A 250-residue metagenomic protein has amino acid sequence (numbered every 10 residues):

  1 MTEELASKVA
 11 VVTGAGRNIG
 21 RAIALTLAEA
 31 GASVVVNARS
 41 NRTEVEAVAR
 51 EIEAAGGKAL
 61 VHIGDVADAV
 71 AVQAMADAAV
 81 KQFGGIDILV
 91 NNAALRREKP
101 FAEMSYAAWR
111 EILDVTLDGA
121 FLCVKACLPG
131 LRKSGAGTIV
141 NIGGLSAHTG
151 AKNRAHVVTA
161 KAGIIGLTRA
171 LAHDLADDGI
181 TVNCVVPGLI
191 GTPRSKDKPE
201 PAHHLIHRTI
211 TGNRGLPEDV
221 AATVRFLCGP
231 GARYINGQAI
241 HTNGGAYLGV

Functional and structural regions predicted by a protein language model:
E4, T149, H203, R225 (+1 more regions): Short C-terminal tail/terminal secondary-structure segment of NAD(P)H-dependent dehydrogenase/reductase domains
V9, G16-N18: Conserved glycine-rich cofactor-binding loop
P100-F101, A108-L113, S195, L205: Substrate-binding pocket helix/loop in short-chain dehydrogenase/reductase
V124, A160, T168: Active-site helix of classical SDR
P129, H173-D174, R233: Alpha-helical segment proximal to the catalytic Tyr-Lys
G144: Residue(s) in the substrate-gating loop at a strand-loop-helix junction that position the organic substrate next
A176, T181, I235-G237: Short, small/polar-rich loop/turn modules that mediate ligand/substrate recognition or access, typified
